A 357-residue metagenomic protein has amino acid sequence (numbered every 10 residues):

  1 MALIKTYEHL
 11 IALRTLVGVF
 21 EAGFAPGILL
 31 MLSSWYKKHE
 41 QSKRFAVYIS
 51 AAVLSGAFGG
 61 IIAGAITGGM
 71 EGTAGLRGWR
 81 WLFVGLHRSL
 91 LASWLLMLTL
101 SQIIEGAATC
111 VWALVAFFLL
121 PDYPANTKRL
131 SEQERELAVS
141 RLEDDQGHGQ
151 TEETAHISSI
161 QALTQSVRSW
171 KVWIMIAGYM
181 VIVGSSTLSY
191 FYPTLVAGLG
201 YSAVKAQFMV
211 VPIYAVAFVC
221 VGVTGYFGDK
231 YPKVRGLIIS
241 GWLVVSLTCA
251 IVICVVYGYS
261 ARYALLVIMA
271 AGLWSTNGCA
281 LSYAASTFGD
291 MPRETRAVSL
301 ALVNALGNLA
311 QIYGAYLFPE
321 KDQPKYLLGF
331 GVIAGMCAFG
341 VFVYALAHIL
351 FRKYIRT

Functional and structural regions predicted by a protein language model:
M1-I11, V19, S33-K43, S50-H87 (+8 more regions): Extracellular/lumenal inter-transmembrane loop segments of multi-pass membrane transporters
A2, T6, G18-P26, W35 (+4 more regions): Small-residue-rich segments within alpha-helical transmembrane domains of MFS-like 12-TM solute carriers
H9-G23, M31, A261-C279, Y283 (+1 more regions): Hydrophobic core of transmembrane alpha-helices in multi-pass small-molecule transporters, especially MFS/SLC-type
K38-A52, G72-L163, L328, A334-T357: Central mid-sequence intracellular linker of multi-pass
V47-A52, G178, V298-L306: Hydrophobic alpha-helical segments of secondary membrane carriers
A52, M209-A217, V303, G307: Transmembrane alpha-helical segments of major facilitator superfamily
Q161-Y226, G236, L281, I312-A315: Extracytoplasmic gate region of multi-pass secondary transporters
G236-V252: Structural signature of the two symmetry-related core transmembrane helices
